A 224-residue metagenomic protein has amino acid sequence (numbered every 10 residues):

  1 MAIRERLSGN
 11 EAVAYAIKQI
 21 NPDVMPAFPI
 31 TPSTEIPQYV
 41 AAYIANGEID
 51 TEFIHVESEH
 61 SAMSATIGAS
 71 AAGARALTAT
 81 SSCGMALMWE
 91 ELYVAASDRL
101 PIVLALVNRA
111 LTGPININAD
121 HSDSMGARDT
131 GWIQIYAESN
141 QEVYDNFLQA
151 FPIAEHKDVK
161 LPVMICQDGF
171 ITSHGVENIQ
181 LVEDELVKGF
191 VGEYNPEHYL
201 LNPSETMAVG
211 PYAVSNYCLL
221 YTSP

Functional and structural regions predicted by a protein language model:
M1, S124, C218-P224: Polar low-complexity intrinsically disordered regions
M1-G126, G131-W132, L148, D168: Thiamine diphosphate
S64-A65, D145-N146, H174-V176: Short, solvent-exposed polar/charged micro-motifs at secondary-structure junctions
T80-C83, V107-G113, G131-A137, D158-M164 (+1 more regions): A short, terminal or domain-edge coil/loop segment
N118-P162, C166-G169, E193: Conserved thiamine diphosphate
P162-S223: Conformationally flexible catalytic loops at phosphate/diphosphate-handling active centers
